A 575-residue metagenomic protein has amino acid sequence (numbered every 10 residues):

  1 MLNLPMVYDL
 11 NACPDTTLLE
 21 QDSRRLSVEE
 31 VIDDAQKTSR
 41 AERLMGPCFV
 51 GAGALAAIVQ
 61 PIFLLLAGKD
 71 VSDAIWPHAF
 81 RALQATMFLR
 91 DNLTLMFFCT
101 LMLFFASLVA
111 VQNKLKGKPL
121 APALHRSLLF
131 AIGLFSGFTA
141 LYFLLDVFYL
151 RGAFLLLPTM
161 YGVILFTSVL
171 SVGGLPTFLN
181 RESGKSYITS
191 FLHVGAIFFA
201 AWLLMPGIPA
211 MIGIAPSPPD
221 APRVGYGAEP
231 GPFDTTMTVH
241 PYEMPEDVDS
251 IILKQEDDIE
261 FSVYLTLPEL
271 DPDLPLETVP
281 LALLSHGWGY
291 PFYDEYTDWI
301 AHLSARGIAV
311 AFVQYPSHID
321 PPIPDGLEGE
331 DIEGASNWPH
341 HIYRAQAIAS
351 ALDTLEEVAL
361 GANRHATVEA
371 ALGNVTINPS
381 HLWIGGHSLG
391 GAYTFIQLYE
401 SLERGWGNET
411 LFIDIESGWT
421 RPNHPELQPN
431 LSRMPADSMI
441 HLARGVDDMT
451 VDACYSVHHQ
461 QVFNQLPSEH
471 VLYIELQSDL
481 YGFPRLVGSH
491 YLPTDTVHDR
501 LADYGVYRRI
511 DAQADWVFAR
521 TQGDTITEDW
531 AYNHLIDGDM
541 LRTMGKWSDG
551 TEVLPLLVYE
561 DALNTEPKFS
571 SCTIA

Functional and structural regions predicted by a protein language model:
T159-F199: Cytosolic-side transmembrane helix boundary signature
G207-E277: N-terminal cap/lid segment of alpha/beta-hydrolase-fold proteins
L276-G287, A301: Short beta-strand element of the alpha/beta-hydrolase
D294-F312: Short amphipathic alpha-helix adjacent to the substrate-entry channel of hydrolases
D331-V375, I396: Alpha/beta-hydrolase active-site loop
L382-T394: Gly/Ala-rich beta-loop-alpha elbow adjacent to hydrolase catalytic centers
G407-Y481: The feature captures the conserved acid-bearing segment of alpha/beta-hydrolase catalytic domains
S468-A575: C-terminal catalytic histidine-bearing segment of alpha/beta-hydrolase fold enzymes
